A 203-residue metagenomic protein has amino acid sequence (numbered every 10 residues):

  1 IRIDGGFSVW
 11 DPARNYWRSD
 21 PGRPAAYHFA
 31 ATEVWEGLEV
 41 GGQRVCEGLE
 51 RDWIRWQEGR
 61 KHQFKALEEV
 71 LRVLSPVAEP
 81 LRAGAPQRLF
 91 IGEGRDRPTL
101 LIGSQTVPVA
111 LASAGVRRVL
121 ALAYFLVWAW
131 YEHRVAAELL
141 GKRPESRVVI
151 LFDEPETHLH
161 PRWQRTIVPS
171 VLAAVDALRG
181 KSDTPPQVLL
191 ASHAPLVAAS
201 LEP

Functional and structural regions predicted by a protein language model:
I1-A78: Coupling/switch segment of ABC-type P-loop NTPase heads
W35-L38, Q87-I91, R134-L140: Short, functional N-terminal and low-complexity linear motifs
G59-H62, E68-P86, A110-L111, R118 (+1 more regions): N-terminal low-complexity, intrinsically disordered segments
P80-T99: Long, charged, glycine-rich C-terminal linkers/tails
G94-P203: Switch/communication elements of ASCE P-loop NTPase nucleotide-binding domains
